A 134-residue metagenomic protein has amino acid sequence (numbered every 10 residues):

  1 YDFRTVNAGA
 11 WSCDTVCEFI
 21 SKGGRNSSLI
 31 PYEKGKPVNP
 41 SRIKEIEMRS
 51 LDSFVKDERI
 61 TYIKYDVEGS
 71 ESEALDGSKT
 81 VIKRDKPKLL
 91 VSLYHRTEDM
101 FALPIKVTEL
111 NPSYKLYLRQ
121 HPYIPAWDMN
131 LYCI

Functional and structural regions predicted by a protein language model:
Y1-I134: Phosphate/nucleotide-binding beta-alpha loop and adjacent structural elements of enzyme active sites
